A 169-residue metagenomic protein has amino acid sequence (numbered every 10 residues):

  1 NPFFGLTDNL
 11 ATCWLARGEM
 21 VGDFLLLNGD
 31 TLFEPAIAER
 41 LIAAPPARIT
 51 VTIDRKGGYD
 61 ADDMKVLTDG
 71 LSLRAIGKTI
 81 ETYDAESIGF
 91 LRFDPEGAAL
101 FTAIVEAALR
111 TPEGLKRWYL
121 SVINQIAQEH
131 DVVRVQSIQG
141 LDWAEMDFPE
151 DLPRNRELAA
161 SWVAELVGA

Functional and structural regions predicted by a protein language model:
N1-F24, T111, V167: Conserved N-terminal catalytic core of the sugar/cofactor nucleotidyltransferase
W14, E39, N124: Active-site phosphate/pyrophosphate- and oxyanion-stabilizing loops and adjacent acidic/basic residues in soluble
M20, I42, L71-R74, K78 (+2 more regions): ER/Golgi luminal nucleotide-sugar-dependent glycosyltransferases, focusing on the catalytic module
G22-L32: Short beta-strand-to-loop acidic/aromatic patch adjacent to the donor-nucleotide binding site
E34-E113: Conserved core of the sugar-phosphate nucleotidyltransferase
E86-A169: Conserved alpha/beta core of the MobA/IspD/sugar-nucleotide pyrophosphorylase nucleotidyltransferase superfamily
